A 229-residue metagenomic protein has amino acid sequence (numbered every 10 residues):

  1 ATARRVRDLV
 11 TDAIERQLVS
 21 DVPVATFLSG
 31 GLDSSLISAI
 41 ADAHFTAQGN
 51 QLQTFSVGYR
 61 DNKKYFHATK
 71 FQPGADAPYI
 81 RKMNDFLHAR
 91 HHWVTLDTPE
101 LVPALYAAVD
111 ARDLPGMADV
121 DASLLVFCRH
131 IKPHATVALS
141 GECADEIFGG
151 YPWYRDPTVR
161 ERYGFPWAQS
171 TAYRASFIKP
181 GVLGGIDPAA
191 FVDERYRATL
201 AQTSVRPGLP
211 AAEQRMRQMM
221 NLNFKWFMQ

Functional and structural regions predicted by a protein language model:
A1-M219: ATP-dependent adenylate-handling active sites, centered on carboxylate activation for C-N bond formation
C128, N223-Q229: Core structural elements
